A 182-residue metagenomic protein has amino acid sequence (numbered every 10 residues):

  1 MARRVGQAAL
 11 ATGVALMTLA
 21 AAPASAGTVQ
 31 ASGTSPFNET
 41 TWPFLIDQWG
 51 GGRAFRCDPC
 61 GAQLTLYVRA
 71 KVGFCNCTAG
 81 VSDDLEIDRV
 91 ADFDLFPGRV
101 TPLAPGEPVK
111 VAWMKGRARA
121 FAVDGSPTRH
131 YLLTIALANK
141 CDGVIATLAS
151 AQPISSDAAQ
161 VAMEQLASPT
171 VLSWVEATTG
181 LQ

Functional and structural regions predicted by a protein language model:
M1-A2: N-terminal secretory signal peptides that target proteins for export/translocation
Q7-S25: Hydrophobic membrane-insertion alpha-helices, especially the h-region of bacterial N-terminal signal peptides
A31-P43: Short aromatic-glycine motifs in intrinsically disordered, low-complexity regions
T41-D88: Secretory pathway targeting signatures of secreted, lumenal, and periplasmic proteins
R69-G73, A122-T128, L137-C141, L148-I154: Short, flexible beta-strand-to-coil junctions
A70-W113: Structured domain cores in non-transmembrane regions
G98-N139: Signature of long, low-cysteine stretches enriched in small and polar/charged residues
V144-Q182: Surface-exposed amphipathic alpha-helical segments
